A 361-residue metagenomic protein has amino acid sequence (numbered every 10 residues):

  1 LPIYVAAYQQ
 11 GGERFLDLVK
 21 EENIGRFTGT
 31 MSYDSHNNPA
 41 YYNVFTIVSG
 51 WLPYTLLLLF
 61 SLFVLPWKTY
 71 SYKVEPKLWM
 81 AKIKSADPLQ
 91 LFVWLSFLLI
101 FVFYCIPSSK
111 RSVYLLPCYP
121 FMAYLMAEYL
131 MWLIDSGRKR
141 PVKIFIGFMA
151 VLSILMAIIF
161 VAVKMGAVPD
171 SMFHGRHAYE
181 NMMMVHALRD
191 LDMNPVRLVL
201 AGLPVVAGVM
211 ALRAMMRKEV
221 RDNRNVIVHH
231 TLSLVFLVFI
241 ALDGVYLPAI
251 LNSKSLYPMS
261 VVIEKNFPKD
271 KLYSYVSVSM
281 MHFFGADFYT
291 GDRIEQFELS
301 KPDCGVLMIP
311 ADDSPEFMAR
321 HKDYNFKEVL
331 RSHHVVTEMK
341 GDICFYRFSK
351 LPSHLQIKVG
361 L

Functional and structural regions predicted by a protein language model:
L1-S108, G137, P141-V199: Transmembrane-lumen/periplasm boundary regions of multi-pass, lipid-linked membrane glycan transferases
G29-M31, A127-D135, I240-L247: Juxtamembrane membrane-interface segments at transmembrane alpha-helix termini
D34-N37, Y104-Y119, L247-S253: Membrane-interface catalytic loops of GT-C/OST-like multi-pass glycosylation enzymes that act
S49-G50, L56-L57, V113-L116, L200-A201 (+2 more regions): Hydrophobic alpha-helical transmembrane segments of integral membrane proteins, especially lipid-exposed positions
L62-L65, A127-W132, M156-V161, P204-K218: Alpha-helical transmembrane segments
W67-I83, A211-F239: Cytoplasmic juxtamembrane regions at transmembrane-helix boundaries
R111-L133, P195-A207, N252: Hydrophobic/aromatic-rich transmembrane helices and adjacent perimembrane loops
R197-A214, V226, H230-H354: Short periplasmic/luminal acceptor-recognition loop of GT-C membrane glycosyltransferases, typified by
